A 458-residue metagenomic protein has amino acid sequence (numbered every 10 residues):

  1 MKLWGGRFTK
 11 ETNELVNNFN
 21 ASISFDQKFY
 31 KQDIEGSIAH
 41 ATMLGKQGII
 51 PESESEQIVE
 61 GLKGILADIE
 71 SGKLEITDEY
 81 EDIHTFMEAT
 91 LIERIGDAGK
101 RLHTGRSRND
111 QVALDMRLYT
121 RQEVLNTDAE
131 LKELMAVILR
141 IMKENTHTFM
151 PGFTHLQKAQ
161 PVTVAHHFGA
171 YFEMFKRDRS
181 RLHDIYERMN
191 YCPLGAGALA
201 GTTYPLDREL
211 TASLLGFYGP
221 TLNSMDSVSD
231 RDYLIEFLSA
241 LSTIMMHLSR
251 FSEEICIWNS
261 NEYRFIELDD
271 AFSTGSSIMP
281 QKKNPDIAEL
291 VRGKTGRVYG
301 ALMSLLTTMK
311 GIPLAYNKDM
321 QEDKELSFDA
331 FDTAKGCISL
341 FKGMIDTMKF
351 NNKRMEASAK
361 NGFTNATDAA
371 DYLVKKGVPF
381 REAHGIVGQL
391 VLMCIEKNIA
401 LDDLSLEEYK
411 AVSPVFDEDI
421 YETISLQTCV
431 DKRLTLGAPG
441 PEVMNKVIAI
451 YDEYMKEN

Functional and structural regions predicted by a protein language model:
M1-G201, L206-S213, T274-G275, D286 (+4 more regions): A helix-coil-helix interface module used to build multimeric assemblies and to scaffold catalytic/cofactor sites
M1-G36, D97-A98, M279-N458: Glycine-rich cofactor/substrate-binding loops
S37, H84, E88, L234-F237 (+2 more regions): Short runs of predominantly hydrophobic/aromatic residues within well-ordered alpha helices that form helix-helix
H40, G61, I65-D68, T90 (+17 more regions): Generic, well-ordered alpha-helical scaffold segments in large soluble proteins
H40-I50, T163-H166, I235-T243, D368-G377: Short, well-ordered beta-strand elements within core beta-sheets of diverse protein domains
I49-I50, L74, Y263-R264, P379 (+1 more regions): Conserved hydrophobic residue
S53-E54, P151, T221, E382 (+1 more regions): A generic structural-conservation signal
R117, R121-V124, D128, K143 (+5 more regions): Charged, flexible cofactor/metal-binding loops and thiol motifs
